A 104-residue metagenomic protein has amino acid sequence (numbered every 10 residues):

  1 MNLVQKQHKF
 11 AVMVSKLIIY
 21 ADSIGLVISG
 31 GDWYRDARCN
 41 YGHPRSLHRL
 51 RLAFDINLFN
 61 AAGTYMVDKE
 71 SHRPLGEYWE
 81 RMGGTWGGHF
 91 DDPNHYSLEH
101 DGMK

Functional and structural regions predicted by a protein language model:
M1-K16, Y65-M66: N-terminal catalytic cores of peptidoglycan-degrading enzymes
Q7-H8, W33-A37, G76: A short linear-motif detector with a strong N-terminal bias
M13-H43, T85-G87: Extended, low-complexity, intrinsically disordered C-terminal regulatory tails of eukaryotic serine/threonine kinases
P44-K104: Catalytic cores and adjacent binding grooves of peptidoglycan-active enzymes
